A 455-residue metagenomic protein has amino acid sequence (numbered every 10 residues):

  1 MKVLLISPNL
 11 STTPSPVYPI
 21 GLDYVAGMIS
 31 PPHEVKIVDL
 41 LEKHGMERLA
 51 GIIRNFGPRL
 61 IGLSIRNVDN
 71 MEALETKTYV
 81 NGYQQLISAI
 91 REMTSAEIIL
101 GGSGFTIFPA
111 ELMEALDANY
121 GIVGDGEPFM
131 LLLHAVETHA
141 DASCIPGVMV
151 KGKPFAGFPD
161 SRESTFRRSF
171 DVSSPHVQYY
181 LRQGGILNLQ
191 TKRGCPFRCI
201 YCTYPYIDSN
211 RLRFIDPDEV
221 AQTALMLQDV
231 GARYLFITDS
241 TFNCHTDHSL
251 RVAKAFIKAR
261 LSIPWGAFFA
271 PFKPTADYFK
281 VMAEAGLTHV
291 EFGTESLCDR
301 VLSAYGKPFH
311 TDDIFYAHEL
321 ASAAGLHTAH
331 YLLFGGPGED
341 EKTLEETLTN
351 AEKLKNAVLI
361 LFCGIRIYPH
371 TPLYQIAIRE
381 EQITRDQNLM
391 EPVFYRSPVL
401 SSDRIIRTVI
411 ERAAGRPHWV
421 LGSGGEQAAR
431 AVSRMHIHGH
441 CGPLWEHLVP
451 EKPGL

Functional and structural regions predicted by a protein language model:
M1-V230: Acidic, low-complexity intrinsically disordered segments
K2-L5, A50-R59, T371-A377, Q382-L455: Radical SAM enzyme core and accessory elements
T12-T13, N67-A73, P109-A110, F197 (+5 more regions): Flexible glycine/acidic-rich beta-alpha junction loops that bind and position SAM and/or redox cofactors in anaerobic
R59, N119, R233, T288 (+1 more regions): Short acidic/polar active-site loop segments enriched in Thr and Asp
P109-L116, Y278, G338-K353: Catalytic cores of alpha/beta
R168-F334, T349: Radical SAM [4Fe-4S] cluster-binding motif and immediate context
